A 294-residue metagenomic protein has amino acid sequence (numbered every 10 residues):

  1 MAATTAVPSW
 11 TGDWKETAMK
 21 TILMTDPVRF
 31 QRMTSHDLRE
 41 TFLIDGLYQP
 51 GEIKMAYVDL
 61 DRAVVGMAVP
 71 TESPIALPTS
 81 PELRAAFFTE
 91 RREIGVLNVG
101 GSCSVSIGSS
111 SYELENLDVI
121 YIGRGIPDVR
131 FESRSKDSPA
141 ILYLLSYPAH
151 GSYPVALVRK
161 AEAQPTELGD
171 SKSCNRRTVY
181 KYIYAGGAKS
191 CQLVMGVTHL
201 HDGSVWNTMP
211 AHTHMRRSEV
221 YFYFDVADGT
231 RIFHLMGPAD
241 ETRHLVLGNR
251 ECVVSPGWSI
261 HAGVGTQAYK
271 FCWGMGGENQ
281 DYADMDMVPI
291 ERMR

Functional and structural regions predicted by a protein language model:
T4-A18: Short, Lys/Arg-enriched N-terminal segments with co-localized hydrophobic residues within the first ~10-30 amino acids
M19-S80, R84-A85, T89, E93-I94 (+1 more regions): Hydrophobic, proline/glycine-rich low-complexity stretches
P50-L83, R176-E219: A short glycine-rich, His/Asp/Glu-containing loop-to-beta-strand
D59-P74, L83-S109, M209-E251: Glycine- and acidic-residue-biased ligand/ion/polar-headgroup-sensing regions
G100-P139, L145-P148: Acidic, low-complexity central loop/insert segments
G108, Y153-V158, L193-V194, V205-A211 (+1 more regions): A short secondary-structure junction signal
L114-R134, V246-Q267, G274-G276: Conserved metal-binding segment of the jelly-roll/cupin
D137-R176, C272-R294: Double-stranded beta-helix
